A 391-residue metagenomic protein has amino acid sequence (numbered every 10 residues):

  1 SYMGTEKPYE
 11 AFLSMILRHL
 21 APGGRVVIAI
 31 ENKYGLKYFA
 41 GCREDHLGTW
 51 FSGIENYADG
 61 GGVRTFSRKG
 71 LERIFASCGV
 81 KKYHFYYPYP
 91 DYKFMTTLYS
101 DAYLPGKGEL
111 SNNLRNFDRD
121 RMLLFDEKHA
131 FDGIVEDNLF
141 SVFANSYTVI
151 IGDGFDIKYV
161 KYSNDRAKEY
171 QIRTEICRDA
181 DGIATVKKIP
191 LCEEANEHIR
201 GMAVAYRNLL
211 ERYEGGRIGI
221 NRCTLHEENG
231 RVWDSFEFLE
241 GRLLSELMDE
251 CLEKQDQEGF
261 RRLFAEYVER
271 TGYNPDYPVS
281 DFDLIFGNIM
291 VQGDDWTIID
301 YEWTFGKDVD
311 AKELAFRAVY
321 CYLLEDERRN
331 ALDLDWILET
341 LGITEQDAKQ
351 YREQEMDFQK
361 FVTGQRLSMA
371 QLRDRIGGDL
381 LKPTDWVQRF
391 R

Functional and structural regions predicted by a protein language model:
E6-R25: A short glycine-rich, Lys/Arg-flanked "PGG" loop and its adjoining helix->strand segment in the class I
R25-W50: Conserved class I S-adenosyl-L-methionine
H46-D59, D276-N330: Catalytic activation segment of kinase domains across protein kinase-like and atypical kinase folds
G61-Y87: Short alpha-helix
G70, H84-E175: Rossmann-like AdoMet/SAM-dependent catalytic core
K158-L210: ATP-binding glycine-rich loop module of kinase domains
G219-V268: Conserved structural core of kinase catalytic domains
T297-F390: C-lobe/activation-segment region of protein kinase-like
